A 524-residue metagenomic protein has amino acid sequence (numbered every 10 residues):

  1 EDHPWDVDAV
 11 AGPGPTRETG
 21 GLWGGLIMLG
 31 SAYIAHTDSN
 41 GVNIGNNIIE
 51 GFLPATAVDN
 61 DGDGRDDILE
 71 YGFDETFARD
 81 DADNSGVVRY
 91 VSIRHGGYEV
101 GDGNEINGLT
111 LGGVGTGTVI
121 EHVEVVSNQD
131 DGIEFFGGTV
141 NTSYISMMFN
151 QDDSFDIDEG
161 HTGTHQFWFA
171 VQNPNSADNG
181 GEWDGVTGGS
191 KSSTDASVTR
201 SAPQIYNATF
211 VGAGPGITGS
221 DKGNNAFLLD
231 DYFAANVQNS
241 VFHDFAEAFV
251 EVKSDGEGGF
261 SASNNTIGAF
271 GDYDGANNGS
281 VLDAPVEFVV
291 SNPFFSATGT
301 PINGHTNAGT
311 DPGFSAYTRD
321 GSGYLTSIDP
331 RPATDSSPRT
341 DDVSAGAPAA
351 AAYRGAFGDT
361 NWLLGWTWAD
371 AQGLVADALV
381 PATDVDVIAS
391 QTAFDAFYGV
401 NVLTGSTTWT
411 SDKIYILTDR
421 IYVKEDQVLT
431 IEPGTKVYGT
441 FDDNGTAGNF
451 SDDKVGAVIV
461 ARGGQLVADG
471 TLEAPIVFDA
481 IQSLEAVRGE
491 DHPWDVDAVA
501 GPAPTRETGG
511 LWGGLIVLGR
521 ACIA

Functional and structural regions predicted by a protein language model:
E1-Q151, D156-E432, T440-Q465, D469-A524: Extracellular beta-rich repeat passengers
T435: Glycine-rich N-terminal segment of FAD-binding domains in flavoprotein oxidoreductases, spanning the beta-loop-helix
